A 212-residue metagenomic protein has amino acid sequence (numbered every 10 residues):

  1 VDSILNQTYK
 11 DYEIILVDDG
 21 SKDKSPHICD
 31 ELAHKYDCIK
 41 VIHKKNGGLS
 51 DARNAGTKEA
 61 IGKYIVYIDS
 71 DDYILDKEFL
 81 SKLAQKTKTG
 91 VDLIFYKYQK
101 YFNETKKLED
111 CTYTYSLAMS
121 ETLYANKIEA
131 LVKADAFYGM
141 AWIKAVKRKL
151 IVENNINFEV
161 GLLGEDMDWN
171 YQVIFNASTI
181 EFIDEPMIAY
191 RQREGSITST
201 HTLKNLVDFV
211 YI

Functional and structural regions predicted by a protein language model:
V1-D2, P26-D30, N54, G62 (+1 more regions): Short alpha-helix within the catalytic core of nucleotide-sugar-dependent glycosyltransferases
D2-H43: Acidic donor-binding segment of Leloir-type glycosyltransferases
K44-A60: Glycine-rich, basic loop-to-helix element that forms the pyrophosphate-binding segment of sugar-nucleotide handling
K44-K45, I68-S70: Catalytic metal- and UDP-sugar-binding loop of GT-A-like glycosyltransferases, i.e., residues flanking the conserved
L49, S70-E181, I188-L203: Donor-binding/catalytic cores of nucleotide-activated saccharide and glycerol-phosphate transferases/polymerases
I65: Short aromatic/hydrophobic "clamp" motif used to bind/position activated sugar donors
V207-D208: Contiguous mid-protein beta-loop-alpha structural module that forms a pocket-lining wall or clamp of enzyme active
Y211-I212: C-terminal, non-catalytic tails of nucleotide-sugar-dependent glycosyltransferases
